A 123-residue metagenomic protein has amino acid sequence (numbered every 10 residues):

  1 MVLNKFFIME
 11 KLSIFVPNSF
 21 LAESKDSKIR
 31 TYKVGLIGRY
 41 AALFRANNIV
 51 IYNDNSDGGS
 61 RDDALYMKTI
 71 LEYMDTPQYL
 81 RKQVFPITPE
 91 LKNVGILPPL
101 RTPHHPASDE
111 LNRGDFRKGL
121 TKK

Functional and structural regions predicted by a protein language model:
M1-K123: Post-transcriptional modification and biogenesis factors for structured RNAs of the translation apparatus
